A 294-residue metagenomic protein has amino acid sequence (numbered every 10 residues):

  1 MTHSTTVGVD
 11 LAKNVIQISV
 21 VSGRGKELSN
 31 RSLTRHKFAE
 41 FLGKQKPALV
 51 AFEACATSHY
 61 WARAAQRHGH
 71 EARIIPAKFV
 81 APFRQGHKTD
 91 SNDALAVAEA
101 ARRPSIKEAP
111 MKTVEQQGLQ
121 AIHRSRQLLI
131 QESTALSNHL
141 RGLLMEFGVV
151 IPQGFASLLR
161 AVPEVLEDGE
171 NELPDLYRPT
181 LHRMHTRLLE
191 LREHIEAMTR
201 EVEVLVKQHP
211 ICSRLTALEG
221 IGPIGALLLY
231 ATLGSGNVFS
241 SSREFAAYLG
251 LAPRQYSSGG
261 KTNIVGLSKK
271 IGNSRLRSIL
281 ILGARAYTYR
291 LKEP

Functional and structural regions predicted by a protein language model:
M1-P294: A detector of single, family-specific signature residues that are central to catalytic or substrate-handling motifs
